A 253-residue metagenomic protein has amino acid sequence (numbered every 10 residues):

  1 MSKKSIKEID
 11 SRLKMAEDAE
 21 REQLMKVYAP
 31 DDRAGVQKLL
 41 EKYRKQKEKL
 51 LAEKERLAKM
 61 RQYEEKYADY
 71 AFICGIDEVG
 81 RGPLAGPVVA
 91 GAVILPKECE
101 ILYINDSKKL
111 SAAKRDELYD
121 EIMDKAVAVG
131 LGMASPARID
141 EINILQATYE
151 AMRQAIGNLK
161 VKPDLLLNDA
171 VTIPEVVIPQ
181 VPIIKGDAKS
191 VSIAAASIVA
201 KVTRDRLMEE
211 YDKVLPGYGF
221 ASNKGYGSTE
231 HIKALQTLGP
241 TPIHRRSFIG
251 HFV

Functional and structural regions predicted by a protein language model:
M1-C74, R81-V253: RNase H-like, Mg2+-dependent phosphodiesterase core, and more generally RNA phosphate-backbone-engaging helix-loop
